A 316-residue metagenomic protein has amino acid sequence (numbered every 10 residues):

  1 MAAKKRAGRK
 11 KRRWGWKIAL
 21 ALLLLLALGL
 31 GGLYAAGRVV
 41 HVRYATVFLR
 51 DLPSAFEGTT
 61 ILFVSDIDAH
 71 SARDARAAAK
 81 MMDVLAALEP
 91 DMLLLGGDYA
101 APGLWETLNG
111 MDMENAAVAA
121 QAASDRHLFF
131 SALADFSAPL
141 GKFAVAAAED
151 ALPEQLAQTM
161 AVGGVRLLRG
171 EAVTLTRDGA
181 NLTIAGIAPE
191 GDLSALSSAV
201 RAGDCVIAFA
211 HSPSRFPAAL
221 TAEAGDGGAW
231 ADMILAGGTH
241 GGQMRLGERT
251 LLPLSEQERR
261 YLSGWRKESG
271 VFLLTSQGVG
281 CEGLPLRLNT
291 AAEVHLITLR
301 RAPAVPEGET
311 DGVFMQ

Functional and structural regions predicted by a protein language model:
M1-W14: N-terminal Lys/Arg-rich, disordered targeting/topogenic segments
K4, A55, T59-R166: Membrane-embedded segments
K17-L33: Hydrophobic membrane-insertion alpha-helices, especially the h-region of bacterial N-terminal signal peptides
G29-T46: Aromatic-capped interface at the extracytoplasmic side of an N-terminal signal-anchor transmembrane helix
F48-L62, V165-R166, V173-A185, R201-I207 (+2 more regions): Beta-strand-turn-beta hairpins that frame and shape the catalytic cleft of phosphate-ester-processing enzymes
V64-A69, M92, G97-P102, A147-D150 (+5 more regions): Active-site metal-binding loops of divalent metal-dependent hydrolases
E154, Q158-E171, T176-D226, R287: Binuclear metal-dependent hydrolase catalytic cores centered on His/Asp/Glu-rich metal-binding motifs
S214-H295, P303: Conserved beta-sheet core of the metallophosphoesterase superfamily
